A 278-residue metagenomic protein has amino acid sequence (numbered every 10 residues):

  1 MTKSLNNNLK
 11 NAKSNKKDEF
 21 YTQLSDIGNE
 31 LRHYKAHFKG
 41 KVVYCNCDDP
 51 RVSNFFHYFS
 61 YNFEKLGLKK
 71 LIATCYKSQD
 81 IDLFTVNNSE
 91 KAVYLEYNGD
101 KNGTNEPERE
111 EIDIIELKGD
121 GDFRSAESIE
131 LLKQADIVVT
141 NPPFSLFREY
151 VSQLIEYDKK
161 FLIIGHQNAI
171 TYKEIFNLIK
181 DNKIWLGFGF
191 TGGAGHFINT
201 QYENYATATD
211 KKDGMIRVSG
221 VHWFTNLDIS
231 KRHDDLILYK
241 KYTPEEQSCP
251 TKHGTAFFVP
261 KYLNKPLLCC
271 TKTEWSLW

Functional and structural regions predicted by a protein language model:
M1-W278: Class I S-adenosyl-L-methionine-dependent methyltransferase catalytic core
